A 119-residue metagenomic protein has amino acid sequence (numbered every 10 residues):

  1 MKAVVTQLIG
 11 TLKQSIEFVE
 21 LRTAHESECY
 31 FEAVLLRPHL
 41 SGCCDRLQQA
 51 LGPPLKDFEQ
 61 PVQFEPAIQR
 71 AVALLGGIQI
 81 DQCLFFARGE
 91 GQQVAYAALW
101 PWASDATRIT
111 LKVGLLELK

Functional and structural regions predicted by a protein language model:
M1-T107, G114-K119: A cross-family detector of function-defining hotspots
